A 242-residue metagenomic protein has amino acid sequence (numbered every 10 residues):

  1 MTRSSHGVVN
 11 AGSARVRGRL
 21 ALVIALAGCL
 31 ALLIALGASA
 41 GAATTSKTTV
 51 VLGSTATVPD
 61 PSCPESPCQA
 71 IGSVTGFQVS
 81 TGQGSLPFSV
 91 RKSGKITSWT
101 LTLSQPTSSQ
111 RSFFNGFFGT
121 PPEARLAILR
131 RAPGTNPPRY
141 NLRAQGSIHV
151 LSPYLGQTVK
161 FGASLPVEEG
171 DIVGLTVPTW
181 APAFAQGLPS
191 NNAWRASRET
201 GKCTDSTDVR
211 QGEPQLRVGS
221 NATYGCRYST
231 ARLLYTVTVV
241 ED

Functional and structural regions predicted by a protein language model:
M1-G18: N-terminal secretory signal peptides that target proteins for export/translocation
V23-A35: Bacterial N-terminal signal peptides
A38-A42: Sec/Tat signal peptide C-region and signal peptidase I cleavage site
A43-G53, D208-D242: Activation corresponds to long, low-complexity, non-globular regions
T44-C68, F118-R210: Aromatic- and Gly/Pro-enriched, solvent-exposed loop/edge beta-strand patches characteristic of beta-rich domains
I71-R91, G156-V159: Short beta-strands within extracellular/lumenal beta-sheet-rich domains
S89-K95, P166: Residue-level "contact hotspot" at macromolecular interaction interfaces
S93-F118: A short beta-strand element within beta-rich, extracytoplasmic domains of secreted/secretory-pathway proteins
